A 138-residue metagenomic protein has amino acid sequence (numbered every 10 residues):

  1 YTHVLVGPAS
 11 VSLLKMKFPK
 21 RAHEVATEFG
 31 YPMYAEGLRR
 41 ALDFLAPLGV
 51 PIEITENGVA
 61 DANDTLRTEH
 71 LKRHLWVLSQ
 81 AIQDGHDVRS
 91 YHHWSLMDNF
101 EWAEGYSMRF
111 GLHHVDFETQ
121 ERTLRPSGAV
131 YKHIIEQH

Functional and structural regions predicted by a protein language model:
Y1-H138: Non-catalytic scaffold segments within catalytic domains of secreted glycoside hydrolases
